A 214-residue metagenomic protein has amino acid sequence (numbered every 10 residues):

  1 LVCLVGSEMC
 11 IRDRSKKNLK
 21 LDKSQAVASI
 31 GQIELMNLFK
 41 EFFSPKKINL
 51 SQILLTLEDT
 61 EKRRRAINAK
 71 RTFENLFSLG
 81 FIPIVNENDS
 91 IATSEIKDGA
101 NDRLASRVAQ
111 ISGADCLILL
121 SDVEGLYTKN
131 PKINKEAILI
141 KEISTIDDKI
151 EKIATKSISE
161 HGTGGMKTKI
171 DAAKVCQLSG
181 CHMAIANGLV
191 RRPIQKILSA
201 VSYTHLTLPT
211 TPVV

Functional and structural regions predicted by a protein language model:
L1-G6, I11, H205-V214: Single conserved hydrophobic/aromatic residue that forms the stacking wall/gate of nucleotide- or nucleobase-binding
S7-E8, R12-H182, G188-L189: Nucleotide/pyrophosphate-binding catalytic subdomain
P45, P131, P193, P209-P212: Proline-rich intrinsically disordered, low-complexity coils
R192-L206: Active-site loop ensemble at the mouth of alpha/beta enzyme cores that anchors a bound cofactor
